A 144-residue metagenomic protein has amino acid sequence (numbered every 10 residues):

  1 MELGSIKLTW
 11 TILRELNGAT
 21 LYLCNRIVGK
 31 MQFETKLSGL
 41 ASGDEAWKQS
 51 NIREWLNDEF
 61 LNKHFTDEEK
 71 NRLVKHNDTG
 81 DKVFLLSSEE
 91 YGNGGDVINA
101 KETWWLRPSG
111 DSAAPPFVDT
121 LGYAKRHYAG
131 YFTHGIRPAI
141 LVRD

Functional and structural regions predicted by a protein language model:
M1-D144: Collagenous Gly-X-Y triple-helix signature in extracellular proteins
